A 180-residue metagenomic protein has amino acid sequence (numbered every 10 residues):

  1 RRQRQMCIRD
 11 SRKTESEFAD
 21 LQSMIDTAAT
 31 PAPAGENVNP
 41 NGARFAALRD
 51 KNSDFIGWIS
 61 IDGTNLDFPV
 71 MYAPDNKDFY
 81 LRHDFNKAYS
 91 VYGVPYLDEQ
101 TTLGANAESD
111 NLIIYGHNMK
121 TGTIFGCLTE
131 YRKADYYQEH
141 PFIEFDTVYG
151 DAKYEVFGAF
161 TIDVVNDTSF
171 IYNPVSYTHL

Functional and structural regions predicted by a protein language model:
R4-I8, H179: Short, small-residue-biased leader/transition segments that mark boundaries at the very start of proteins
S11-R49, D54: N-terminal, intrinsically disordered, polar/charged segments of Gram-positive cell-envelope systems that serve as
E36-F55, Y72, N76-T102, T123-K133 (+1 more regions): N-terminal post-signal-peptidase region of extra-cytosolic proteins
N65-P69, D78, D151-K153: Short, mixed charged/polar active-site loops that provide acid/base catalysis or chelate metal/phosphate cofactors
M71-D78, F157-D163: A short, sequence-level motif marking secondary-structure junctions
V94-F170: Mid-length scaffold segments of soluble, non-membrane domains
